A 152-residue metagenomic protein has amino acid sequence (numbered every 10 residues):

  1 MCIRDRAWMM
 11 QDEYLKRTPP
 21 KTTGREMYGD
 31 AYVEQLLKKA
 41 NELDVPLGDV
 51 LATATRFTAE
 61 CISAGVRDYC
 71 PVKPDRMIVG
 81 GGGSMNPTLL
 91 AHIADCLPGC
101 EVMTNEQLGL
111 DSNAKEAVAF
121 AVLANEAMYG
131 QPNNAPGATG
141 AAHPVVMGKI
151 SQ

Functional and structural regions predicted by a protein language model:
R4-L43, L47, L51-A59, T139 (+1 more regions): Conserved ATP-utilizing enzyme core subdomain
E60-A141: Catalytic phosphate/nucleotide-handling subdomain of diverse soluble enzymes
